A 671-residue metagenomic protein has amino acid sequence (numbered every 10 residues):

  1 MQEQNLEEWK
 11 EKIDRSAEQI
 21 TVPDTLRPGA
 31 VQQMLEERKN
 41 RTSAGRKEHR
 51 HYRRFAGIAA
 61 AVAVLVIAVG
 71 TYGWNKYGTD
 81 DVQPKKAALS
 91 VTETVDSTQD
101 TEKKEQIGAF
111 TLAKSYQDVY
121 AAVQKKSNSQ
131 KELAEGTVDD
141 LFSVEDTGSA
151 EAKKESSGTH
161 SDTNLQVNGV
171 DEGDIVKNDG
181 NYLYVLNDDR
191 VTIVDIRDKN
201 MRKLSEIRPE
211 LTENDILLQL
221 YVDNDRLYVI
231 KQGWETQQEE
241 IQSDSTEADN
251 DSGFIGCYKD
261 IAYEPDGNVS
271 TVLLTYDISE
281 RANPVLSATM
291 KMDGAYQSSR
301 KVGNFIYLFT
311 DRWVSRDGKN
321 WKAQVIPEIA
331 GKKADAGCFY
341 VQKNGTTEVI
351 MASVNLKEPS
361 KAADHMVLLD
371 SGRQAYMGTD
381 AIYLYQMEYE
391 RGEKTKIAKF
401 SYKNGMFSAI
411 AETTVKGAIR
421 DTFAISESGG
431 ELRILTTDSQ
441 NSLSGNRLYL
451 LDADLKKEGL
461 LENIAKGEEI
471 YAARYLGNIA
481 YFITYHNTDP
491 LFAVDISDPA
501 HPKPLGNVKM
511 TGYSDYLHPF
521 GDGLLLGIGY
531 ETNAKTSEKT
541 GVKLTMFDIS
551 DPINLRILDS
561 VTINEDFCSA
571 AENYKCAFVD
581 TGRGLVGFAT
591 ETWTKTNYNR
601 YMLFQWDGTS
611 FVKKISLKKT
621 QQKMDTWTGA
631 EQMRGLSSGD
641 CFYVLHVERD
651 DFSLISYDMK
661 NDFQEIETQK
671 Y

Functional and structural regions predicted by a protein language model:
M1-H49: Disordered, charged N-terminal biogenesis/targeting segments of membrane/secreted proteins
E3, V31-Q32, Y52, K86 (+1 more regions): Generic N-terminal initiation segments characterized by hydrophobic and/or small/turn-forming residues
Q4, W9, G29, R38 (+4 more regions): Low-complexity, intrinsically disordered/propeptide-like segments
T25-R38, F55-K86: Single-pass transmembrane signal-anchor helices and their membrane-water interface zones
H49-F55: N-terminal export and membrane-targeting signals
D80-Y671: Beta-sheet-rich non-transmembrane sensory/scaffold domains
